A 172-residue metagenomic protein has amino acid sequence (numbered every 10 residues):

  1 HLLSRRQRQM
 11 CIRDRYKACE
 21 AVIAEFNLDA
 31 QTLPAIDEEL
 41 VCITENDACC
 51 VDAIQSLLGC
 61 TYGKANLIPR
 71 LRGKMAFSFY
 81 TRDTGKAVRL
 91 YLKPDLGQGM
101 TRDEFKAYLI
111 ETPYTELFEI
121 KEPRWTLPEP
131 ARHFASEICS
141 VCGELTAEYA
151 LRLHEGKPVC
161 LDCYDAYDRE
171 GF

Functional and structural regions predicted by a protein language model:
H1-S4, R8-I12: Single conserved hydrophobic/aromatic residue that forms the stacking wall/gate of nucleotide- or nucleobase-binding
L33-R72, A76: A structural-propensity feature for long, helix-poor, extended segments
C60-Q98: C-terminal edge-of-domain segments
E116-L127, V141-T146: Short Cys/His-rich Zn2+-coordinating modules
T126-S136, Y149-H154: Short, flexible, mixed-charge glycine/proline-rich loop motifs that serve as phosphate/nucleic-acid-contacting
C139-G143, C160-C163: Short cysteine-rich clusters marking metal-coordination/redox-active sites
E148-Y149, R169-E170: Short, non-ligating residues that shape and space the ligands of small metal-coordination modules and catalytic
L153-A166: Cysteine-rich micro-motifs
